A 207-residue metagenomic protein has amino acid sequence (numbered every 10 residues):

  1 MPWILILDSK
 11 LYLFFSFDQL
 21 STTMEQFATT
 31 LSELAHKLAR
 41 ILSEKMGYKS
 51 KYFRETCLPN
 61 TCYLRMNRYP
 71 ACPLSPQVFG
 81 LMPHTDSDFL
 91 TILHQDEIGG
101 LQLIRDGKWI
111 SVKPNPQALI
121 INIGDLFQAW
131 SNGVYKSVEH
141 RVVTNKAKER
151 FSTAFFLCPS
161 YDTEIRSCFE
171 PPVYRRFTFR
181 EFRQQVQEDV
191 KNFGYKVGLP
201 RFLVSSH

Functional and structural regions predicted by a protein language model:
M1-F27: Non-heme Fe(II)-dependent double-stranded beta-helix
D18-H207: C-terminal flanking tails of non-heme Fe-dependent oxygenases
